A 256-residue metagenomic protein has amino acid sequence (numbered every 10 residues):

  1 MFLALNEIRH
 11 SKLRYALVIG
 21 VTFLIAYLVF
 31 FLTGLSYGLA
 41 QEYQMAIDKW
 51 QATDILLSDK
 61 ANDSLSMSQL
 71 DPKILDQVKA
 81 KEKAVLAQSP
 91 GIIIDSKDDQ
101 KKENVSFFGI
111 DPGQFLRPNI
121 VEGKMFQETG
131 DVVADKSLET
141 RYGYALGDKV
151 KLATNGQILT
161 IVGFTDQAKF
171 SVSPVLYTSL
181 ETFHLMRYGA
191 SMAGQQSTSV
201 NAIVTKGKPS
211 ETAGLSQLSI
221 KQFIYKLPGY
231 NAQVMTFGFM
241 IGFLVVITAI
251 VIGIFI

Functional and structural regions predicted by a protein language model:
M1-V29, A40, Y225-N231: N-terminal Sec/SRP start-transfer signal
R14-Y15, Y27-D54: Alpha-helical transmembrane segments
M45-I93, N104-S106, S199, T212: Membrane-proximal extracellular/periplasmic loop immediately following the first transmembrane helix
D54-I55, L138-E139, V162-K169, Y188-K226: A short beta-strand structural signal in non-transmembrane regions
K73-Q127, Y177-L180: The feature marks short, hydrophobic/small-residue-biased sequence motifs that occur predominantly
F108-P118, A134-D148: Short, solvent-exposed hinge/capping segments at secondary-structure junctions
S137-L176: Mid-to-C-terminal secondary-structure elements that act as membrane-proximal/extracytoplasmic interface segments
S210-G253: Peri-transmembrane interface segments
